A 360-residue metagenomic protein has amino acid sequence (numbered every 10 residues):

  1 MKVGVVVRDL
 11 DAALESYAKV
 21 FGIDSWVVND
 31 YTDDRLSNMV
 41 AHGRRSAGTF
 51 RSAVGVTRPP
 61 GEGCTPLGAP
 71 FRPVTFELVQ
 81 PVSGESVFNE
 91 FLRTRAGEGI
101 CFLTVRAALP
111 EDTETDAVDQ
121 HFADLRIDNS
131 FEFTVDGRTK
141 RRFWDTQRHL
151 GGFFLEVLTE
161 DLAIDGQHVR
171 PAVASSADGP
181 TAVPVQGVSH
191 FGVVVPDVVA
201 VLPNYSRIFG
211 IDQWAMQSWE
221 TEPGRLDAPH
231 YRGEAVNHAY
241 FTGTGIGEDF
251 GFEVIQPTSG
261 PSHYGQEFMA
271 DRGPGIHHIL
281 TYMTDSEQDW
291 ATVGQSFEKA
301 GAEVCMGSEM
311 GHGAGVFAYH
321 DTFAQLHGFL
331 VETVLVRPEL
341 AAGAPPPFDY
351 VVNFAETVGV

Functional and structural regions predicted by a protein language model:
M1-A12, G99-V105, A163, Q167-V199 (+4 more regions): N-terminal beta-strand motif that seeds the catalytic metal site of vicinal oxygen chelate
M1-R8, S52-P60, P66-V74, S83 (+4 more regions): Vicinal oxygen chelate
D9-A12, G22-D24, R72, G84 (+16 more regions): Polar/charged low-complexity regions in secreted precursors and cytosolic/nuclear IDRs
A12-E15, P110-D119, D197-P203, E287-V293: Short, conserved charged micro-motifs
S16-A18, F122, N204-S206, F297: Conserved active-site tyrosine of GNAT-family acetyltransferases
D30-A47, G84-C101, D128-R141, E220-G233 (+3 more regions): A cross-kingdom feature marking solvent-exposed beta-strand/loop segments within repeated, beta-rich binding/scaffold
D30-V87, Q213-Y264: A glycine-rich, hydrophobic loop/mini-helix early in the fold
E62-G68, E77, D116-V183, F252-E253 (+1 more regions): Vicinal oxygen chelate
